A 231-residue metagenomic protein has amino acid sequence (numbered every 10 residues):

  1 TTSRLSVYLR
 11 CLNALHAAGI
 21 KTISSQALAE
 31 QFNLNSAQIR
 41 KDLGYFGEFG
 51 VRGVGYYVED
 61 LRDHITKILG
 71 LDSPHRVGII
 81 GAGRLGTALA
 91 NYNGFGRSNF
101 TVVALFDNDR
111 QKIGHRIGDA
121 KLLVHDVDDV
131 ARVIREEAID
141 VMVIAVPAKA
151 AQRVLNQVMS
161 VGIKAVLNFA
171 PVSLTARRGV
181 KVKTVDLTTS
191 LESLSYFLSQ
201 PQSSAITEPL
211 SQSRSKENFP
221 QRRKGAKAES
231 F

Functional and structural regions predicted by a protein language model:
T1-K21: Extreme N-terminal segment that seeds HTH/winged-HTH DNA-binding domains in transcriptional regulators
C11-H16, A120-P201: Phosphate-bearing ligand-interacting subdomains that bind or position ATP/ADP/UDP/GDP/NAD(P) or nucleotide-linked
T22, Q26, Q31-R76: HTH-adjacent hinge/linker in prokaryotic transcriptional regulators
G70-K112: Glycine-rich adenosine-cofactor-binding loop
G83, P147-A151, K224: Short beta->alpha connector loops
Y92, N99, R116-V127: Conserved mixed alpha/beta catalytic, RNA-binding, or beta-rich assembly cores of soluble enzyme, regulatory
A205-S213, P220-E229: Short, low-complexity, charge-dense intrinsically disordered segments
